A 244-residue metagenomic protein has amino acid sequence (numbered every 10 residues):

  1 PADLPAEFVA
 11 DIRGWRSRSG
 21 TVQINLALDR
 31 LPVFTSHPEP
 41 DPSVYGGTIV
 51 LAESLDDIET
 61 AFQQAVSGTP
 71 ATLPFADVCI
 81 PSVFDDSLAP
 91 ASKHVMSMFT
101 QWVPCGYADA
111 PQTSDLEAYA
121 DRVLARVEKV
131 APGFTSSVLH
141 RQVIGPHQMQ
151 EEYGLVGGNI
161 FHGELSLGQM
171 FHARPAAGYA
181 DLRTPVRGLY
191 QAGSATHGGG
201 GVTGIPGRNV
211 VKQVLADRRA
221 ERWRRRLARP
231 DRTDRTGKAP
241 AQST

Functional and structural regions predicted by a protein language model:
P1-A89: Mid-domain catalytic core of redox enzymes that form a hydrophobic substrate pocket/lid adjacent to a catalytic redox
L26, M98, V123, V127 (+3 more regions): Hydrophobic, well-ordered secondary-structure elements that form the walls of internal hydrophobic environments
A27-D29, V50, P90-V123: Conserved FAD/dinucleotide-binding core of flavoprotein oxidoreductases
D29-V33, L55-D57, P81-D85, V103-C105 (+3 more regions): Short, glycine-/Ser/Thr-/acidic-enriched flexible segments
L31-P32, Q63-T72, Q112-E151: Flavin-binding catalytic cores
A71-C79, G133-H197: A glycine-rich dinucleotide-binding beta-alpha-beta segment and adjacent secondary-structure elements that constitute
I144-Q148, L215-T244: Active-site-proximal substrate-binding core of FAD-dependent oxidoreductases
L189, S194-R218: A conserved FAD-binding loop/helix module that cradles the flavin
